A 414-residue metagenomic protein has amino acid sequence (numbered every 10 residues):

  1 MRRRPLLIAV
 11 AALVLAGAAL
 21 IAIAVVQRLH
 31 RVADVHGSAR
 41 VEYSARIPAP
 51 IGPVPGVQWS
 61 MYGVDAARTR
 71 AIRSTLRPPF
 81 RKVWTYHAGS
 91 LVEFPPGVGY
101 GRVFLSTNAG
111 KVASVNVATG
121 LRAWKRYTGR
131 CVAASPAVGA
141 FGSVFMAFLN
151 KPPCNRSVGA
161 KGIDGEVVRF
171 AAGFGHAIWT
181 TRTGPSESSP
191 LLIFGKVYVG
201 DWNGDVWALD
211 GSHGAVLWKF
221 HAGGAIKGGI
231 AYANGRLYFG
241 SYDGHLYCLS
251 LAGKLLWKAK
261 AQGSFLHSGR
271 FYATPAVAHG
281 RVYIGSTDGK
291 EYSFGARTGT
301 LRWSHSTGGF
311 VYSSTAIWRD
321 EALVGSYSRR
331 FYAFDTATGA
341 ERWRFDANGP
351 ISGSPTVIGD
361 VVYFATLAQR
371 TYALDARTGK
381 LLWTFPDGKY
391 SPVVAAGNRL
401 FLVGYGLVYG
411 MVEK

Functional and structural regions predicted by a protein language model:
M1-L15: N-terminal Sec-pathway targeting helices
L20-V41: C-terminal region of N-terminal signal peptides and the immediate post-cleavage residues of exported proteins
D34-G37, Y43-K82: Blade/loop signatures of beta-propeller domains
Q58, R102, S143, K196 (+5 more regions): Conserved core beta-strand positions within WD40 beta-propeller blades
M61, L105, F145-M146, V199 (+5 more regions): Residue position within the beta-strands of beta-propeller blades
W84-G97, W124-A140, A147-E166, F174-I193 (+11 more regions): Extracytoplasmic beta-rich repeat domains
N116-G120, A171-F174, D210-H213, S250-K254 (+4 more regions): Short loop/turn segments that connect beta-strands within beta-propeller blades
